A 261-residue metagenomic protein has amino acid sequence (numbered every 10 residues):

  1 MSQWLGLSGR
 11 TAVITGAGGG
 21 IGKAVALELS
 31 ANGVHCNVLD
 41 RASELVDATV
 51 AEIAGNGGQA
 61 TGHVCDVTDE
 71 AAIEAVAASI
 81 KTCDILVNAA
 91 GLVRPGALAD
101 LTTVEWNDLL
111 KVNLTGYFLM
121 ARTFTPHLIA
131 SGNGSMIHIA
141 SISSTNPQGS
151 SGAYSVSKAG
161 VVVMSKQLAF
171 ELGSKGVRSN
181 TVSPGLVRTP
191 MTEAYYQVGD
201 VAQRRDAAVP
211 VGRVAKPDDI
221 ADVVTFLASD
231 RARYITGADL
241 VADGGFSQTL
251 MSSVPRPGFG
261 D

Functional and structural regions predicted by a protein language model:
S2-Q3, T236-D261: Short C-terminal tail/terminal secondary-structure segment of NAD(P)H-dependent dehydrogenase/reductase domains
T11, G18-G20: Conserved glycine-rich cofactor-binding loop
A97-L98, E105-N107, R205: Substrate-binding pocket helix/loop in short-chain dehydrogenase/reductase
F118-A121, R213-A242, S247: C-terminal substrate-recognition "lid" of short-chain dehydrogenase/reductases
A121, S157, S165: Active-site helix of classical SDR
P126, F170-S174, R233: Alpha-helical segment proximal to the catalytic Tyr-Lys
S141: Residue(s) in the substrate-gating loop at a strand-loop-helix junction that position the organic substrate next
